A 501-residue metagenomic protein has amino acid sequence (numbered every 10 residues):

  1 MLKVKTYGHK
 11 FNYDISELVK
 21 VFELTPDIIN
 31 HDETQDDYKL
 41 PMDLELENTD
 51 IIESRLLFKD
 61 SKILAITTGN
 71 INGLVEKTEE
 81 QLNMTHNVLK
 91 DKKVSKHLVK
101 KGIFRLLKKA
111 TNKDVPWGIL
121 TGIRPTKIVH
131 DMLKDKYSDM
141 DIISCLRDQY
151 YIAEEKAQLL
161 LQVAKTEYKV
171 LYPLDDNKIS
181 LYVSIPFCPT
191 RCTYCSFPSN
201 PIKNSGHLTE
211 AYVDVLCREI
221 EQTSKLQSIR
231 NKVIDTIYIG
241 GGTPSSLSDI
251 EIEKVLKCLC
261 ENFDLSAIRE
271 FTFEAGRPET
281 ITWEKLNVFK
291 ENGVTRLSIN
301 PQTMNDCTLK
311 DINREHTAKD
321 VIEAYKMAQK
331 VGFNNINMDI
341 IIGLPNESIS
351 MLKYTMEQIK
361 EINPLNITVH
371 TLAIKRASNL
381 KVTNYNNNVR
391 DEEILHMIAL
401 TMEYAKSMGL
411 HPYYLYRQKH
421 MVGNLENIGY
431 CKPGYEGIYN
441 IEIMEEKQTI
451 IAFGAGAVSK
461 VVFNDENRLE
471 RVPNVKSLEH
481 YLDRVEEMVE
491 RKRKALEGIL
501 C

Functional and structural regions predicted by a protein language model:
M1-K127, D131-D135, D139, P433-C501: Radical SAM enzyme core and accessory elements
A65-T67, V183, I299: Short beta-strand motif preference
A110-D114, K134-L181: N-terminal [4Fe-4S]-dependent radical SAM core
D176-V213: Canonical Radical SAM [4Fe-4S] cluster-binding loop centered on the CxxxCxxC motif and its immediate flanking residues
K178, I268, E446: Conserved catalytic motifs of the protein kinase core domain
S199-L400: Conserved non-cysteine loop/helix-boundary elements of the Radical SAM core domain that shape
C307, D311-I312, I342-I349, P364-R390 (+2 more regions): Flexible glycine/acidic-rich beta-alpha junction loops that bind and position SAM and/or redox cofactors in anaerobic
I394-Y416, H420: TRNA-binding/sensing appendages of the translation machinery
